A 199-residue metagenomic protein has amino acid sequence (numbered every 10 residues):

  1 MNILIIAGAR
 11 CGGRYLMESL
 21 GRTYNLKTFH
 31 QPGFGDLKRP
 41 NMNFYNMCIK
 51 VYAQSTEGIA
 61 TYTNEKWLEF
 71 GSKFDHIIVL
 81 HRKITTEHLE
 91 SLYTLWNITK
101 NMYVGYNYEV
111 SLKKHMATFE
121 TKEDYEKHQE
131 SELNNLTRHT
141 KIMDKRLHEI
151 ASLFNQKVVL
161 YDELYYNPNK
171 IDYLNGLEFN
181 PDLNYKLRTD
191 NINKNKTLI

Functional and structural regions predicted by a protein language model:
M1-N2, K114, K122, T197-I199: N-terminal intrinsically disordered, low-complexity tails enriched in polar/charged
M1-Y45: PAPS-dependent sulfotransferase catalytic core
L4-I5, N25-H30, M47-K50, I77-H81 (+1 more regions): A structural signal for short, well-ordered beta-strand segments and their strand-loop junctions that often border
M17-E18, L89, N167, K186-R188: Hydrophobic positions within alpha-helical membrane elements
R39-I59: Short, structured active-site "lid" loops
A53-Q156, Y161-E178: PAPS-dependent sulfotransferase catalytic domain
L174-I199: C-terminal accessory extensions appended to soluble enzyme cores
